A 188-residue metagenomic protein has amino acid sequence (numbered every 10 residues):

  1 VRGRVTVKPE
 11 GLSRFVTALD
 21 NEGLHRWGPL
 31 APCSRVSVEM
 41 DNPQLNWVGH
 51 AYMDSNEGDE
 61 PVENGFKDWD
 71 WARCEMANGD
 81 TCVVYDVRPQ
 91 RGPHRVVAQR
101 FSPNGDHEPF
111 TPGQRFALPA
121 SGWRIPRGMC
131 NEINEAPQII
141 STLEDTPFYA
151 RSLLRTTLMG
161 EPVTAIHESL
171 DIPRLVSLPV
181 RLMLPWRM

Functional and structural regions predicted by a protein language model:
V1-M188: Structured soluble/peripheral alpha/beta segments that form catalytic or ligand/cofactor-binding pockets
